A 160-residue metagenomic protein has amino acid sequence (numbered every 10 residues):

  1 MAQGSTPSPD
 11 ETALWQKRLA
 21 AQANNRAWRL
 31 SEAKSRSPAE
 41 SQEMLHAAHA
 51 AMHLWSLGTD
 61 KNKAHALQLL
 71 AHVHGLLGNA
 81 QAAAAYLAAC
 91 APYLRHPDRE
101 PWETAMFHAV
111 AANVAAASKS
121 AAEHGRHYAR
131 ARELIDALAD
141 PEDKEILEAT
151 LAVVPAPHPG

Functional and structural regions predicted by a protein language model:
A2-G4, P38-A50, A80-A88, H127: Helix-turn-helix repeat elements of alpha-solenoid scaffolds
T12, L19, E43-M44, K63-A64 (+3 more regions): Residues that mark the junctions of alpha-helical repeat units in TPR/alpha-solenoid scaffolds
A13, S56-D60, R95-E100, D136-P141: Short coil/turn linkers that connect adjacent helices within long alpha-helical scaffolds, especially alpha-solenoid
Q16-K34, K61-L69, A109: Amphipathic alpha-helical repeat scaffolds of TPR domains
A21-Q22, H65, A85, M106 (+1 more regions): Residue register of alpha-helical TPR repeats
A88, P92, A115-P141: TPR/TPR-like (Sel1-like) alpha-helical repeat modules
